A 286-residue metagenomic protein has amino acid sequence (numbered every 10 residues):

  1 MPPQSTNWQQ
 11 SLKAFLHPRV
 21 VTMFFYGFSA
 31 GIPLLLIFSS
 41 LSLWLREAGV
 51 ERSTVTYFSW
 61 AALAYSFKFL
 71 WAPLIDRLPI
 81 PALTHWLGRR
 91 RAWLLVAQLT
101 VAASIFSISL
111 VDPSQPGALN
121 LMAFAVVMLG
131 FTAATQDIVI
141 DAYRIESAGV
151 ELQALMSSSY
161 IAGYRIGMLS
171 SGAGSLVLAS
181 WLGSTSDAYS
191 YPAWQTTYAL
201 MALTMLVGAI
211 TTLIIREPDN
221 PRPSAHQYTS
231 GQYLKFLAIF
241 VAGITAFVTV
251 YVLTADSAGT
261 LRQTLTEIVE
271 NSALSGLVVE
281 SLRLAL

Functional and structural regions predicted by a protein language model:
M1-H17, S109-A123, T135, G149-L286: Intracellular loop-helix junctions on the cytosolic face of multi-pass helical membrane proteins
S5-Y65, V250-Q263: Helix-loop boundary and gating motifs at the non-cytosolic
F28, A97, V101-V139: Hydrophobic core of transmembrane alpha-helices in multi-pass small-molecule transporters, especially MFS/SLC-type
F28, Y57-L63, V127, S158-I166 (+1 more regions): Transmembrane alpha-helical cores of Major Facilitator Superfamily
L41, A134-A148: Intracellular juxtamembrane helix-capping segments at the cytosolic ends of symmetry-related transmembrane helices
T54-P81, V101-S104: Central cavity-lining transmembrane alpha-helices of secondary-active solute carriers, predominantly the Major
R77-L99: Cytoplasmic membrane-interface "Motif A"-like loop-to-helix N-cap segments of 12-TM Major Facilitator Superfamily
